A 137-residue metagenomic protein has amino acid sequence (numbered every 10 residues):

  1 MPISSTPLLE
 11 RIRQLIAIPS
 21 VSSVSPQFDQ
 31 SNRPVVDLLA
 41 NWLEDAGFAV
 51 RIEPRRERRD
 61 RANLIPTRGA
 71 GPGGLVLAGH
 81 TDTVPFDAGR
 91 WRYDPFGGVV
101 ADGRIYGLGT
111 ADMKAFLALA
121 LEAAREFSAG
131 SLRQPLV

Functional and structural regions predicted by a protein language model:
P2-L108, E126-P135: Acidic/His- and Gly-rich active-site-bordering loop/insert found across diverse amide/peptide-bond hydrolases
G109-A123: Active-site alpha-helical elements of protease catalytic centers
